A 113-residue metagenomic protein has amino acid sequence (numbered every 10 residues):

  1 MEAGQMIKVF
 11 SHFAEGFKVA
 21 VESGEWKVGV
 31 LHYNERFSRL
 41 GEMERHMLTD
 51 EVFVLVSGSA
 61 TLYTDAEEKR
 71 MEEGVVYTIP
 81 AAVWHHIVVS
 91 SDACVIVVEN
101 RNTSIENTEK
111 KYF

Functional and structural regions predicted by a protein language model:
M1-V28, E35-M43: A short, N-terminal "cap"/entry segment at the start of jelly-roll beta-barrel domains of the cupin/DSBH fold
E2-S11, S90-F113: Double-stranded beta-helix
G24-W26, N34-S38, S57-T61, R101-S104: Short, charged/polar surface micro-motifs in flexible loops or helix N-caps
W26-V28, T49-V52, D92-A93: Short, surface-exposed beta-edge/turn micro-motifs
R45-L62: Short, conserved beta-strand element in jelly-roll/cupin
V56-S57, E72-E73, S91: A cytosolic small-molecule/anion-sensing beta-strand core signal
L62-Y63, I79, W84-S90, V97: Short beta-strand His + acidic residue motifs that chelate non-heme Fe in jelly-roll/DSBH and cupin folds
A66-A81: Short acidic-glycine-tyrosine-enriched beta hairpin
